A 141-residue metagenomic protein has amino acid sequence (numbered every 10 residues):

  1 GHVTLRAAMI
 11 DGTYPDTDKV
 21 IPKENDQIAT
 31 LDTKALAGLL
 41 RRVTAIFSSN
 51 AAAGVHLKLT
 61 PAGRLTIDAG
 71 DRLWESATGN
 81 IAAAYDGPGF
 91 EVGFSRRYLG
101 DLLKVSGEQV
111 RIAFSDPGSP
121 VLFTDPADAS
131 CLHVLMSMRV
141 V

Functional and structural regions predicted by a protein language model:
G1-I10, E24-V141: DNA polymerase processivity clamps
D16-K19: Specificity-determining recognition surfaces
